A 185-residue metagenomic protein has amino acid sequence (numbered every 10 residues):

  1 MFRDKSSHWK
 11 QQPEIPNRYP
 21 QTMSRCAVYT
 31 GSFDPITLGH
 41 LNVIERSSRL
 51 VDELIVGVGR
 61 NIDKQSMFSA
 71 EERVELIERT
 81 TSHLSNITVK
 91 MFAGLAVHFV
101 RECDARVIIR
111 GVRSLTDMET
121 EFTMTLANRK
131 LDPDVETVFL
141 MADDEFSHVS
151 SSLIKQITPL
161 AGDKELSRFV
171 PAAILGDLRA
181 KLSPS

Functional and structural regions predicted by a protein language model:
F2-R3, W9, I15-S185: Nucleotidyltransferase catalytic core that binds NTPs
